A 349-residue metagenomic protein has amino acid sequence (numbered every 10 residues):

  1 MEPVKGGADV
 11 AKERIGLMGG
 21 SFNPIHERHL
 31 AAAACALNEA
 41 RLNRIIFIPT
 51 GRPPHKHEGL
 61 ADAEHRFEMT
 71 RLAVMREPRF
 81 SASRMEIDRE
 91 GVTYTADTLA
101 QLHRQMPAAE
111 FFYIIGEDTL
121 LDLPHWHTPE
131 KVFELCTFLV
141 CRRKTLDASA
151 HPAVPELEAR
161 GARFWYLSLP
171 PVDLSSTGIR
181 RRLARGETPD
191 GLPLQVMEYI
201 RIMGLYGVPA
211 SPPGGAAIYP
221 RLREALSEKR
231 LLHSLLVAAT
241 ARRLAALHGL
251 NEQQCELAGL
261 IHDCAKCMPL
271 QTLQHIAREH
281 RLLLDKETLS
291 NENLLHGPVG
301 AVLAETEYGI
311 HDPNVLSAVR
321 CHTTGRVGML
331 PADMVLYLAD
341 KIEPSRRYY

Functional and structural regions predicted by a protein language model:
E2-G214, E305: Nucleotidyltransferase catalytic core that binds NTPs
I15, G214-L226: Generic N-terminal amphipathic, Lys/Arg-enriched alpha-helix
F22-N23, K56, R223-S234, A245 (+1 more regions): Short, N-terminal intrinsically disordered low-complexity segments that are rich in Pro/Gly and polar/charged residues
H26-H29, H55, H233, H262 (+2 more regions): Histidine-centered active-site/metal-ligand motif
L60-H65, R89-T93, E228, L232 (+4 more regions): Residues at secondary-structure transition points
R66-F67, S176, S234, G297 (+1 more regions): A general structural signal for well-ordered alpha-helical segments in protein cores
P220-E224, R242-Y349: Divalent metal-dependent catalytic cores for phosphoryl transfer on phosphate-bearing substrates
